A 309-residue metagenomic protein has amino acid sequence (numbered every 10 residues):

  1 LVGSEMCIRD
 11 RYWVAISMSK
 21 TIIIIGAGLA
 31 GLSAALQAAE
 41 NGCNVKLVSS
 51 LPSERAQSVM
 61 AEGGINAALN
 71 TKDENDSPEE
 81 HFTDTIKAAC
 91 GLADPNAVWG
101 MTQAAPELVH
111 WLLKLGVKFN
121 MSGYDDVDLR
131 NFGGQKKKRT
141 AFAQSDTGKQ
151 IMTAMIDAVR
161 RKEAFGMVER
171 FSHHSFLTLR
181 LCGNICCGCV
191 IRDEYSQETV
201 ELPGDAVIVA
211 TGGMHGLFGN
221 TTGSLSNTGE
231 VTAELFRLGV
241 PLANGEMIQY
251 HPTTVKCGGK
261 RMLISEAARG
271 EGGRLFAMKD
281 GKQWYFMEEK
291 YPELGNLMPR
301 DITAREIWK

Functional and structural regions predicted by a protein language model:
L1-I8: Short, small-residue-biased leader/transition segments that mark boundaries at the very start of proteins
S19-K20, Q197-A206: Core beta-strand elements of the Rossmann-like FAD/NAD(P) dinucleotide-binding domain in flavoenzyme oxidoreductases
T21-L47: N-terminal Rossmann-like FAD-binding beta1-loop-alpha1 element of flavoenzymes
I25, L202-T211: Short hydrophobic core segments
E40-E62: Glycine-rich FAD pyrophosphate-binding loop
A67-M101: Glycine-rich active-site loop/strand segments that organize a redox cofactor
L113-E198, A210, T254-K256: Conserved redox-cofactor binding core of oxidoreductases
E234, V240-K309: An anion/pyrophosphate-binding glycine-rich loop and adjacent beta-alpha core in soluble alpha-beta enzymes
